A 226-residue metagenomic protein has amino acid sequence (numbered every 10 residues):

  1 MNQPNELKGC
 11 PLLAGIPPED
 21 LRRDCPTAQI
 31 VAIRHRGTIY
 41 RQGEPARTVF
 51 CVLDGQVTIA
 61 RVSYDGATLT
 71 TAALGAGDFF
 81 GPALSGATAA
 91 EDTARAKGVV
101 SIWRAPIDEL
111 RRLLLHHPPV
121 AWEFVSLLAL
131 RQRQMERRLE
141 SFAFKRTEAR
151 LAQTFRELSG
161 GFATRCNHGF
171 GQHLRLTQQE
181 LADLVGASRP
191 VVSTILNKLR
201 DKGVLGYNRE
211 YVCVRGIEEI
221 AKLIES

Functional and structural regions predicted by a protein language model:
M1-H35, D78-F80, L84-G86, H116: Cyclic nucleotide-binding regulatory module and flanking cytosolic helices
L12, G37-V99: Cyclic nucleotide-binding regulatory domains
G15, A73, R104, R175 (+1 more regions): Short aromatic/basic micro-patch
P18, D54, A76, V99 (+6 more regions): ATP/adenylate-binding site constellation spanning eukaryotic-like Ser/Thr protein kinases, ABC-transporter
L21, P26, T70-R133: Cyclic-nucleotide recognition modules
L115-G186: Polybasic "coupling" helices that flank or enter modular domains
L158-S226: Phosphate-/nucleic-acid-contacting segments
